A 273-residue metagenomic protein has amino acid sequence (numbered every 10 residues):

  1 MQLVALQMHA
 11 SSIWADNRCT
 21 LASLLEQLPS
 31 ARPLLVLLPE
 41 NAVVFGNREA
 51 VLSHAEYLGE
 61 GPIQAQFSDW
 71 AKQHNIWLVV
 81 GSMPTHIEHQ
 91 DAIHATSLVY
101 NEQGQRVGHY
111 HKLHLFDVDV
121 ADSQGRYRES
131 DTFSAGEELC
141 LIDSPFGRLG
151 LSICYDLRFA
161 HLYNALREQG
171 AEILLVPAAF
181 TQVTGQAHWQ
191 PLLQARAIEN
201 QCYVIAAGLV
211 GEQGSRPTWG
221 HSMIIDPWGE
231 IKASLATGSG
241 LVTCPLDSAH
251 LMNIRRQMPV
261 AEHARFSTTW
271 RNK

Functional and structural regions predicted by a protein language model:
M1-A5: Extreme N-terminal starter segment of soluble prokaryotic enzymes
Q7-I13: Short polar catalytic/cofactor-binding loops
W14, S23-Q103, H109, F180-R196 (+1 more regions): Cys-nucleophile CN-hydrolase/nitrilase-fold catalytic domain and related Cys-dependent amidase chemistry that acts on
D16-E26, R158-N164: Short, acidic/polar
G59-V79, R148, L157-V242: CN hydrolase (nitrilase-like) catalytic-core segments centered on the catalytic cysteine and neighboring Lys/Glu
V80-S82, T96-V99, C140-I142, S222-I224 (+1 more regions): Short beta-strand scaffold segments in enzyme catalytic cores
E88-Q169, Q182-T184, P191, R256-V260: Active-site catalytic loop in hydrolytic enzyme cores
A249-K273: A short C-terminal boundary segment appended to hydrolase-like catalytic domains
